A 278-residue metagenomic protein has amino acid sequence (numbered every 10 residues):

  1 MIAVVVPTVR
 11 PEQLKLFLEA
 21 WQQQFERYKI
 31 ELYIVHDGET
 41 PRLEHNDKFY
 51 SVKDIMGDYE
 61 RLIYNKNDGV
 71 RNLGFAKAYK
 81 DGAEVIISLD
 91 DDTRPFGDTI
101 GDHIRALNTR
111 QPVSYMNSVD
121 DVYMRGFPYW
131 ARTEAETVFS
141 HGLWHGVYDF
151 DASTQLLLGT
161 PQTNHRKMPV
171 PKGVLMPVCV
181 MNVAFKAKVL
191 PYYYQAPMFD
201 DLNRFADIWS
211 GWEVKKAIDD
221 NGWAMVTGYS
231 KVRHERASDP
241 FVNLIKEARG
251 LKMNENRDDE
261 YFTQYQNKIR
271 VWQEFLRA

Functional and structural regions predicted by a protein language model:
M1-Y28: N-proximal low-complexity "stem/linker" segments adjacent to membrane-targeting elements
A3, L16, D151-A278: C-terminal catalytic/acceptor-binding lobe
V9-Q13, E39-T40, R94: Short acidic, S/G/P-rich loop/turn micro-motifs used as interaction or catalytic elements
K29-D37: Short, hydrophobic beta-strand segments that form beta-sheet elements in well-ordered domains
D37-G82, D98: Active-site-proximal specificity loops/subdomain of glycosyltransferases
D54-D58, F96-M198: Conserved catalytic core of nucleotide-sugar-dependent glycosyltransferases
I86: Short aromatic/hydrophobic "clamp" motif used to bind/position activated sugar donors
L89-D91: Catalytic metal- and UDP-sugar-binding loop of GT-A-like glycosyltransferases, i.e., residues flanking the conserved
